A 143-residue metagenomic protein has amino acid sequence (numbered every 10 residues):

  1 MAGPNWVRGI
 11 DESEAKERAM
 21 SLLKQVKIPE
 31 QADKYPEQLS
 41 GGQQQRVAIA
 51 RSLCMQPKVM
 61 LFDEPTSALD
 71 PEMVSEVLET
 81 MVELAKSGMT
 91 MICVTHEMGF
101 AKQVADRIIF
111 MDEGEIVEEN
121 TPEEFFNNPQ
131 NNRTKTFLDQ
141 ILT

Functional and structural regions predicted by a protein language model:
Y35-L39, Q43: Conserved ABC ATPase signature
C54-K58: A short, proline-enriched helix->beta-strand linker immediately N-terminal to the Walker B motif in ABC-type P-loop
M60-D63: Catalytic Walker B motif of ABC-type/P-loop ATPase nucleotide-binding domains
V74-S87: Helical segment within the ABC ATPase nucleotide-binding domain
T95-H96: H-loop/switch region of ABC-family ATPase nucleotide-binding domains
A101-Q103: A short, surface-exposed alpha-helical micro-motif characterized by mixed small hydrophobic and charged/polar residues
